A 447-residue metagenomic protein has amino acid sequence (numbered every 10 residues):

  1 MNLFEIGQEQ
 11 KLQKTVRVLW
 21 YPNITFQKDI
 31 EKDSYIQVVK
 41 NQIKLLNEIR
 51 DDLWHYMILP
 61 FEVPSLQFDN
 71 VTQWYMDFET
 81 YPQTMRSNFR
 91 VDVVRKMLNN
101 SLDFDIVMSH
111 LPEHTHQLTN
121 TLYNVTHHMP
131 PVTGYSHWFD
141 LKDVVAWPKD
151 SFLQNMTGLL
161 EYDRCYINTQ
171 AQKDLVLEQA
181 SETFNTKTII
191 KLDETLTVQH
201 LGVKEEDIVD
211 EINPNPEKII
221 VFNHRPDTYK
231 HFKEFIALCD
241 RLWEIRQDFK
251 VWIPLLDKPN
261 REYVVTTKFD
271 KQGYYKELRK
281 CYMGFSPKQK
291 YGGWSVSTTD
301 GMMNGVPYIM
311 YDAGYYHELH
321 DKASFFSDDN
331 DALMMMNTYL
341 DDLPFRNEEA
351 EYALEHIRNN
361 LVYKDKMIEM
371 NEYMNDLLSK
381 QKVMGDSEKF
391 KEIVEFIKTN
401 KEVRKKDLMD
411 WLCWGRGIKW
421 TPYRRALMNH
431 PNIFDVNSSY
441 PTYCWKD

Functional and structural regions predicted by a protein language model:
M1-P64, L242: N-terminal subdomain of nucleotide-sugar transferases
V18-Y21, Y166, V203, E211-K230 (+1 more regions): Conserved donor-binding/catalytic core segment of Leloir-type glycosyltransferases
Q37, L343-K382: A charged, aromatic-enriched C-terminal amphipathic alpha-helix characteristic of glycosyltransferases across folds
I106-M108, T121-V144, P148, L159 (+1 more regions): Active-site proximal beta-strand in glycosyltransferases
S109-T115: Short His-centered aromatic/hydrophobic patch
E161-D193: A short, active-site helix/loop in glycosyltransferases that binds the activated sugar's phosphate group
K276-G293, V306: Acidic donor-binding loop of glycosyltransferase active sites
S286-T299, M310-L319: Nucleotide-sugar-dependent
